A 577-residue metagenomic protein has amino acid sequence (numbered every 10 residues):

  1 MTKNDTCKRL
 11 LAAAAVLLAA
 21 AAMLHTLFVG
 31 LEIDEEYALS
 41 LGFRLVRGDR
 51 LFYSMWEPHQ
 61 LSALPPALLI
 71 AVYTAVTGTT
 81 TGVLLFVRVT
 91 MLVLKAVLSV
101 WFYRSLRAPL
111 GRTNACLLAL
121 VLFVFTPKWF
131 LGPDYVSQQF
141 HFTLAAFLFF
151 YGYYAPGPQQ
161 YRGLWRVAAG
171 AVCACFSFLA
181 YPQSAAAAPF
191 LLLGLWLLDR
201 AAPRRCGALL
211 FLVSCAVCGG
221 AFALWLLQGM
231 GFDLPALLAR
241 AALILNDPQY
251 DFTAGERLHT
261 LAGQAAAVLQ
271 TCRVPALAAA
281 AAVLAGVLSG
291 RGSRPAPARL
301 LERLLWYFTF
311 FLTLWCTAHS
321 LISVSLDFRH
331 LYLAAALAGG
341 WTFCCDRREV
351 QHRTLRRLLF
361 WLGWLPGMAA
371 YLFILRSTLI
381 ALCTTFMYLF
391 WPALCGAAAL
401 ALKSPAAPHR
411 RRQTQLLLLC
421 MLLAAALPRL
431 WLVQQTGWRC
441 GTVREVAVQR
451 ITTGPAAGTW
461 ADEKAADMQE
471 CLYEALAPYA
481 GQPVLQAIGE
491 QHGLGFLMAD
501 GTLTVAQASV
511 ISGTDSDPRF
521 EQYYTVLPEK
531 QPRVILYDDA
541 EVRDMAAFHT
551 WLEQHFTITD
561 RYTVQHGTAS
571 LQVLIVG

Functional and structural regions predicted by a protein language model:
A12-L18, P203-Q228, A267-V283, A298-L312 (+1 more regions): Hydrophobic alpha-helical membrane-interfacial segments at the cytosolic entry of transmembrane helices
L39-F43, S54-T81, S177: Short hydrophobic/aromatic helix or loop-helix immediately within or flanking a transmembrane segment in polytopic
E57, P182-S184, A188, P428-S512 (+2 more regions): Short periplasmic/luminal acceptor-recognition loop of GT-C membrane glycosyltransferases, typified by
V97-V124: Transmembrane-helix signature of polytopic, membrane-embedded enzymes that assemble or transfer cell-envelope glycans
P127, G163-P182, A188-L193, A216-V217 (+1 more regions): Membrane-interface alpha helices of multi-pass inner-membrane proteins
L131-F140: Short acidic/glycine- and proline-prone juxtamembrane loop motifs at membrane-interface regions of multi-pass membrane
Q139-P158, R166-A174, L197, A335-G339: Specific aromatic-rich, kink-prone transmembrane helix
A155, A187-A223, L288-S293: Perimembrane helix-loop-helix junctions
